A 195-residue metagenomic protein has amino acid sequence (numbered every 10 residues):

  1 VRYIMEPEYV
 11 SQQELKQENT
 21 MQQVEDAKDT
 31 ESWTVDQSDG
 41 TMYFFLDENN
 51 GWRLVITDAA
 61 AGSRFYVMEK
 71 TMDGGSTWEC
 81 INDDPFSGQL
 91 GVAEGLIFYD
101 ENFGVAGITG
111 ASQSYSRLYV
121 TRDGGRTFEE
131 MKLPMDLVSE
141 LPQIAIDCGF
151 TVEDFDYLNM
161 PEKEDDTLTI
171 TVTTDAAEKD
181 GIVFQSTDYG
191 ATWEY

Functional and structural regions predicted by a protein language model:
V1-I4, Y9: Extended, non-transmembrane interaction/recognition domains
Y9-E31, D84-G88, L133-F150: Surface-exposed loop and turn segments in beta-propeller and other repeat-based domains that flank or scaffold
T30-D58: Beta-strand-rich domains and repeat architectures in extracellular enzymes and scaffolds, especially beta-propellers
Q37-Y43, Q89-I97, V138-N159: Repeated scaffold domains used in trafficking and secretory/extracellular systems, primarily beta-propellers
N49-R53, N102-A106, E164-I170: Entry beta-strands of beta-propeller and related beta-repeat scaffolds
A61-V67, Q113-Y119, E178-I182: Structural motif
E69-I81, Y119-P134, F184-E194: Asp-box/BNR beta-propeller loop motif
